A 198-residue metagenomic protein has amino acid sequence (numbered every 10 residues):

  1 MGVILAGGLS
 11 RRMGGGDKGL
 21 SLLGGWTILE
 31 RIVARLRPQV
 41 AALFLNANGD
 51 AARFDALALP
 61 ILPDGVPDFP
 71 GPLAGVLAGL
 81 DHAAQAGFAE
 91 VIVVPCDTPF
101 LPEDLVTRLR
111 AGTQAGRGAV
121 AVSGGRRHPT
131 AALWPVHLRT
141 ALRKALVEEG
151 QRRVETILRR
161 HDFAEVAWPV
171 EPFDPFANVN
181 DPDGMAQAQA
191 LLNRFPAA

Functional and structural regions predicted by a protein language model:
M1-Q151, R159-P175, P182-P196: Nucleotide and nucleotide-moiety/phosphate-recognizing core
